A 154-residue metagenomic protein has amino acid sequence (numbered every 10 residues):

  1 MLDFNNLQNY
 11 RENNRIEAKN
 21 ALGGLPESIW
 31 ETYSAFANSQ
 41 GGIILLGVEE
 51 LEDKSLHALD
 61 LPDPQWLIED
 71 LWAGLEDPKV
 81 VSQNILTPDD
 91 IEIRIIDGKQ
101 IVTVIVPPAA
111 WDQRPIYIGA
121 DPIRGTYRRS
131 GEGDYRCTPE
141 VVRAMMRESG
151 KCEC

Functional and structural regions predicted by a protein language model:
M1-C154: Conserved N-terminal catalytic/coupling substructures associated with nucleotide/phosphate chemistry
